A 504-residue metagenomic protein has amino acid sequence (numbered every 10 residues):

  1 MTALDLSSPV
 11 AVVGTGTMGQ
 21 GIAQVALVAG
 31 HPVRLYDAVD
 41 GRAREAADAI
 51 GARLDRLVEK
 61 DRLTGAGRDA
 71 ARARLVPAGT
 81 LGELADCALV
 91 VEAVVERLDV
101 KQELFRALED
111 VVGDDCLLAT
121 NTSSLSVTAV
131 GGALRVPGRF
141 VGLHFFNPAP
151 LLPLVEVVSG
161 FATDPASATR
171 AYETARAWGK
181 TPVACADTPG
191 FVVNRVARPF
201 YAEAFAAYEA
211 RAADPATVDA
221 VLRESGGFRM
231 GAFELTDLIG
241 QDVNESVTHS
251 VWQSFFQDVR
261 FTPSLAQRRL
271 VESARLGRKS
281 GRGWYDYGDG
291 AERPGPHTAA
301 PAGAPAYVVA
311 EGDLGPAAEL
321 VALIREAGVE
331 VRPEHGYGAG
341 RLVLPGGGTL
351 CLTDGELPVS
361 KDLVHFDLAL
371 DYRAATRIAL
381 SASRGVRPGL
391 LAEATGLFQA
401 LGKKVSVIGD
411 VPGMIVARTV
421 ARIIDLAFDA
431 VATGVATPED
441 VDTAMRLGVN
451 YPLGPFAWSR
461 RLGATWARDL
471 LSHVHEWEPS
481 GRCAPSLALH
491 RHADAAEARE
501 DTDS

Functional and structural regions predicted by a protein language model:
T2-L4, A29-H31, K180-V183, D187 (+3 more regions): NAD(P)-dependent Rossmann-like dehydrogenase/reductase catalytic/cofactor-binding core
T15-G16: Glycine-rich Rossmann-fold phosphate-binding loop(s) that bind the pyrophosphate of adenine dinucleotide cofactors
G19-Q20: N-terminal Rossmann-fold NAD(P) dinucleotide-binding loop
A26: Aromatic pocket-lining residues of Rossmann-like dinucleotide-binding sites
H31, Y36-L63: Glycine-rich phosphate-binding loop and adjoining beta1-alpha1-beta2 segment of Rossmann-like nucleotide-binding folds
R42, R56-L118, L125, A129 (+1 more regions): Rossmann-like NAD(P)-binding element
L63-V76, G138-R139, K180, K361 (+1 more regions): A short helix-to-beta-strand connector/capping loop
E103-L154, S159-E173, L342-L391: Rossmann-fold NAD(P)-binding glycine/threonine-rich loop
